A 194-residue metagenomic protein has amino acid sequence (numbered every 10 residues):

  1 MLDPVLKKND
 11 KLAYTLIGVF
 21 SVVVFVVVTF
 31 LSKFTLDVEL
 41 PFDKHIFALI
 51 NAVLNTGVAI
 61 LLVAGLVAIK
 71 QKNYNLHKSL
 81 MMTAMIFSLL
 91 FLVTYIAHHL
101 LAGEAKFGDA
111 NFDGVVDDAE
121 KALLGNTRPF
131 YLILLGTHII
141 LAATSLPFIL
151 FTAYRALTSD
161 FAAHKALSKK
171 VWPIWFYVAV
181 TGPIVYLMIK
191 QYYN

Functional and structural regions predicted by a protein language model:
M1-N194: Alpha-helical membrane insertion/targeting regions
